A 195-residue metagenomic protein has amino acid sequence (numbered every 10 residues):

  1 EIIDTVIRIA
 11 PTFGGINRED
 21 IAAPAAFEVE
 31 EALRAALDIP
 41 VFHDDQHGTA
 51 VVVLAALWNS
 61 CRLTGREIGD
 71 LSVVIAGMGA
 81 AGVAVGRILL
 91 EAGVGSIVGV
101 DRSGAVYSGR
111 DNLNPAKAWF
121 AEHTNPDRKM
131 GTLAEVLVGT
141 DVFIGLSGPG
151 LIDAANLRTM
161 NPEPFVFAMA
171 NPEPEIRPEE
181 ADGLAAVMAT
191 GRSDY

Functional and structural regions predicted by a protein language model:
E1, M78-A80, E91-A92, T190-Y195: ATP-dependent carboxylate/acyl-activation modules
E1-L71: Glycine/serine-rich phosphate-binding loop and adjoining beta1-alpha1 elements at the start of nucleotide-handling
A10, I68, V136-L137, L157-M160 (+1 more regions): A short, aliphatic-rich alpha-helical micro-motif
N17-D20, V41-D44, I75, G99 (+3 more regions): General beta-strand structural signal in soluble alpha/beta enzymes
D20-A23, D44-H47, R102-A105, G148-P149 (+2 more regions): Short, ordered loop/turn segments at secondary-structure junctions
V29-A36, L137-G139, S147-V166: Rossmann-fold NAD(P) dinucleotide-binding segment
V51-I144: Glycine-rich phosphate/diphosphate-binding loop of Rossmann-like nucleotide-binding domains
G150-Y195: Rossmann-fold NAD(P)-binding glycine/threonine-rich loop
